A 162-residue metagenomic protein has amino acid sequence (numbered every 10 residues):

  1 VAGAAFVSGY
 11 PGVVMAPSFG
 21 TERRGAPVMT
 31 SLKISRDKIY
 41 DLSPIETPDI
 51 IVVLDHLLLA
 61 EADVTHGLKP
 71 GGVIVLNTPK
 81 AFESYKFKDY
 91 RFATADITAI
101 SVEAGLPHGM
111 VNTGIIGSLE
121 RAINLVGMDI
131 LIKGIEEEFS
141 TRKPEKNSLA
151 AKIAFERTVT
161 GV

Functional and structural regions predicted by a protein language model:
V1-V162: Active-site cofactor/cluster-binding pocket
